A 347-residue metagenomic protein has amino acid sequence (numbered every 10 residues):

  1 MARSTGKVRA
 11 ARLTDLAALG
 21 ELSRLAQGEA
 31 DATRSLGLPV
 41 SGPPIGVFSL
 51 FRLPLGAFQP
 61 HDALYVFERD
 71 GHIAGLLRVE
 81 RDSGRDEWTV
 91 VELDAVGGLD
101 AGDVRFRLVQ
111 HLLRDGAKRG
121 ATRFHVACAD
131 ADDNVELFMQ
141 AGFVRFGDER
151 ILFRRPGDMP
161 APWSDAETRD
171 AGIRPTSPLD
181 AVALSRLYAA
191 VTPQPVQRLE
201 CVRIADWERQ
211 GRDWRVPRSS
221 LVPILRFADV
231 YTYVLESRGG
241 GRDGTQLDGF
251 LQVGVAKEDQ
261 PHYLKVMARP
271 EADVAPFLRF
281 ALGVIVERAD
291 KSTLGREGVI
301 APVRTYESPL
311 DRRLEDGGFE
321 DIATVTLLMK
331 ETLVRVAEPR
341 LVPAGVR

Functional and structural regions predicted by a protein language model:
K7-T33, A171-V202: A short beta-loop-alpha structural element at the N-terminal edge of CoA-dependent acyl/N-acetyltransferase catalytic
D31-L64, R198-V230: Active-site rim helix/loop that mediates acceptor-substrate recognition in acyltransferases
V66, H72-E80, V234, D243-V255: Conserved beta-strand in the GNAT
E80, V91-D103, L264-L278: A short, internal acetyl-CoA/4′-phosphopantetheine-binding micro-motif in the GNAT/acyltransferase core
R81-V91, V255-K265, A323: A conserved beta-turn-beta hairpin within the catalytic core of GNAT-like acetyltransferases that forms part
D100-G116, Q140, D273-R288: Conserved acetyl-CoA-binding loop-helix of GNAT-fold acetyltransferases
G116-A129, K291-R304: Conserved GNAT acetyl-CoA-binding A-motif
D130-G147, R304-A323: Conserved active-site alpha-helix within GNAT-family acetyltransferase domains
